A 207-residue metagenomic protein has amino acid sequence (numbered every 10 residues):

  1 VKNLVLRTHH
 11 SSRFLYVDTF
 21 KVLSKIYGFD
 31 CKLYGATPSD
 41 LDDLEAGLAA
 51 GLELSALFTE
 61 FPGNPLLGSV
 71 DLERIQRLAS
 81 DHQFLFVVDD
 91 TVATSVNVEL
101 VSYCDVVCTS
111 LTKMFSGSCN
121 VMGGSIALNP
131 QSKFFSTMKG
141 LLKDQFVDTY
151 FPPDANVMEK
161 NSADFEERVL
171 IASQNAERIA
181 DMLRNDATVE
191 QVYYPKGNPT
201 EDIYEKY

Functional and structural regions predicted by a protein language model:
V1-N185, Y193: Conserved PLP-enzyme active-site core in the AAT-like
Q191-Y207: Conserved PLP-binding catalytic core of the aspartate aminotransferase-like
